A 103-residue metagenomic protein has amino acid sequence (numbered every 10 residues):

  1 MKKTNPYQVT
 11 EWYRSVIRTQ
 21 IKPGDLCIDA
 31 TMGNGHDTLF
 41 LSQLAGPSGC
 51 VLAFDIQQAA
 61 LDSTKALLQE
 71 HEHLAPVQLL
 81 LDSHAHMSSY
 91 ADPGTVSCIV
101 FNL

Functional and structural regions predicted by a protein language model:
M1-D25, A30, H36-L39, Q43: S-adenosyl-L-methionine
A30, V96-L103: Conserved proline-anchored active-site loop of SAM-dependent methyltransferases that bridges a beta-strand
M32-N34, S48, L103: Short glycine-rich loop/turn motifs that provide flexible caps or phosphate-binding loops at active sites
L44-A45, E70: Glycine-rich, phosphate-binding/catalytic loops in enzymes
C50-D55: Conserved SAM-binding motif I beta-strand of class I
D62-S97: S-adenosyl-L-methionine
